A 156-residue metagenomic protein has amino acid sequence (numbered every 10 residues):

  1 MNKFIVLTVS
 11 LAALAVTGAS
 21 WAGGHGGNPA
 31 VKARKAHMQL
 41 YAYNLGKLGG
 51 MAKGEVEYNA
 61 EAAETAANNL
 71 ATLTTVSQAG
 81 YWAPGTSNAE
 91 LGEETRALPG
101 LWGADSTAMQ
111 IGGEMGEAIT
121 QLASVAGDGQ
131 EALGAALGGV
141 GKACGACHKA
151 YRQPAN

Functional and structural regions predicted by a protein language model:
M1-T8: Bacterial N-terminal signal peptides that target proteins for export
T8-A15: Bacterial N-terminal signal peptides
A15-V16, E117: Residues in and immediately flanking transmembrane alpha helices
T17-A22: N-terminal signal peptide c-region/cleavage motif recognized by signal peptidases
G24-A60, E64-N156: Sequence context surrounding c-type heme c attachment/ligation sites in exported
